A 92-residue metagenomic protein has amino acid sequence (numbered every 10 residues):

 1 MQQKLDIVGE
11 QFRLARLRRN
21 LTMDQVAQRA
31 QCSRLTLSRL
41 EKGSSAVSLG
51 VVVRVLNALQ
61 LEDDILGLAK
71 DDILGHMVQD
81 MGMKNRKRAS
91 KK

Functional and structural regions predicted by a protein language model:
M1-R18, L68: A short, Lys/Arg-rich alpha-helix, primarily the initiator
F12, M23, R34, L49-V52: Helix-turn-helix DNA-binding elements, focusing on the entry/boundary residues of the two helices that contact DNA
R16, A27, L56: The alpha-helix within a helix-turn-helix
N20-S38: Short alpha-helical DNA-recognition segment
S44-L56: Short, basic-rich loop-to-helix N-cap that marks the start of a DNA-contacting helix
L66-K92: Short, charged recognition helix plus adjacent turn of helix-turn-helix-like nucleic-acid-binding domains
